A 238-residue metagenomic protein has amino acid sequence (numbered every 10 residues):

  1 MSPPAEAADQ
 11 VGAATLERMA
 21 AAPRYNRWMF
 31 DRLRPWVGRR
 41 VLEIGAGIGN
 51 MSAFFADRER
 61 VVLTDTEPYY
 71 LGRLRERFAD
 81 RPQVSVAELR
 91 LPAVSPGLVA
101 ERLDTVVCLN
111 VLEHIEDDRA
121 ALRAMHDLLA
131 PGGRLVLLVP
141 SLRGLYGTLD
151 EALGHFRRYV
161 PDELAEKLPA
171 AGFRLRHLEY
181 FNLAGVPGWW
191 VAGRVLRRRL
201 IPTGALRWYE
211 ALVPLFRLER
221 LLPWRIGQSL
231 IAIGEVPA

Functional and structural regions predicted by a protein language model:
M1-L109, R119-L122, R225-L230, P237-A238: Conserved N-terminal segment of class I S-adenosyl-L-methionine
S2-A5, A20, P96, G185-A238: A C-terminal cap/extension of S-adenosyl-L-methionine-dependent methyltransferases that defines the acceptor-substrate
Y70, R143-L145, A184: Feature marks short, surface-exposed loop/turn motifs that line or immediately flank catalytic pockets and channel
N110-H114: A short His-aromatic
R119-R134: A short glycine-rich, Lys/Arg-flanked "PGG" loop and its adjoining helix->strand segment in the class I
L135-R157, D162-P169, V191, L196: Short, glycine-/aromatic-enriched active-site segment of Class I SAM-dependent methyltransferases
F173-L183: Conserved S-adenosyl-L-methionine
